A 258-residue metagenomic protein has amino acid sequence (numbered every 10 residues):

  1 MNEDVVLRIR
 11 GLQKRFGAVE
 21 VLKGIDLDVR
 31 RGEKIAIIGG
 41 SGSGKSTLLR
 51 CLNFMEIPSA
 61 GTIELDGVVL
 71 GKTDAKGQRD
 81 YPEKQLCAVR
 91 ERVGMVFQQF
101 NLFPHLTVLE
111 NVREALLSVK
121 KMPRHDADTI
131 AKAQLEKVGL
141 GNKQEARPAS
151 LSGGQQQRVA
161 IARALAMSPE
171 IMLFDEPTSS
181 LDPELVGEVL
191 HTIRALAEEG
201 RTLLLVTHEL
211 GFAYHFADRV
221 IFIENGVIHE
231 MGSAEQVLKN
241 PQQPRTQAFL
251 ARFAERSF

Functional and structural regions predicted by a protein language model:
R147-L151, Q155: Conserved ABC ATPase signature
A166-E170: A short, proline-enriched helix->beta-strand linker immediately N-terminal to the Walker B motif in ABC-type P-loop
M172-D175: Catalytic Walker B motif of ABC-type/P-loop ATPase nucleotide-binding domains
T207-H208: H-loop/switch region of ABC-family ATPase nucleotide-binding domains
A213-H215: A short, surface-exposed alpha-helical micro-motif characterized by mixed small hydrophobic and charged/polar residues
M231-G232: ABC ATPase "signature
